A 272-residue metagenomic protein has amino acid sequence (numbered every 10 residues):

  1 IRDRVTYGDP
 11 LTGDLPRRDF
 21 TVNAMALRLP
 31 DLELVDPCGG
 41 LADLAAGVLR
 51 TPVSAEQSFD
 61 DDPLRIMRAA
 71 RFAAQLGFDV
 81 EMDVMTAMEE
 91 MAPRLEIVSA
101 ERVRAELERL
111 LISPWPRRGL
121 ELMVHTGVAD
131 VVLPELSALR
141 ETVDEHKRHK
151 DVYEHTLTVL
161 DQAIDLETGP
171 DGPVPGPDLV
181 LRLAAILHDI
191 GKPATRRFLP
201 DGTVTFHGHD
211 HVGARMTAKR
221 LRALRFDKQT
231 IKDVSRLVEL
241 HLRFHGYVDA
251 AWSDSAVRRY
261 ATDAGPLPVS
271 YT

Functional and structural regions predicted by a protein language model:
I1-Y271: Catalytic cores of the polymerase beta-like nucleotidyltransferase superfamily and closely associated nucleotide
